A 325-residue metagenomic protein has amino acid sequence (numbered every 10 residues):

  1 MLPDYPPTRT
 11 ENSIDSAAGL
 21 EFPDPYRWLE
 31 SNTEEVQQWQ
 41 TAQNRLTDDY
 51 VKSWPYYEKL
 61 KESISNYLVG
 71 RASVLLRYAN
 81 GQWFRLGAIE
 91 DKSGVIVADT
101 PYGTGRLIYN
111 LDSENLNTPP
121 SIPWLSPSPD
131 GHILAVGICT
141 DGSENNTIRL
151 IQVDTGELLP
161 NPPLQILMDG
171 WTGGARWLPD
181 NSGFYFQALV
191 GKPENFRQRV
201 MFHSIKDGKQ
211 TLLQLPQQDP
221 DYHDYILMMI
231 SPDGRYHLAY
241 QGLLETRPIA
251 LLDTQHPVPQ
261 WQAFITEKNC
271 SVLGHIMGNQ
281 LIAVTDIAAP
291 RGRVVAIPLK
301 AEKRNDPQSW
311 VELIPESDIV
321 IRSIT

Functional and structural regions predicted by a protein language model:
M1-T325: Beta-propeller folds
